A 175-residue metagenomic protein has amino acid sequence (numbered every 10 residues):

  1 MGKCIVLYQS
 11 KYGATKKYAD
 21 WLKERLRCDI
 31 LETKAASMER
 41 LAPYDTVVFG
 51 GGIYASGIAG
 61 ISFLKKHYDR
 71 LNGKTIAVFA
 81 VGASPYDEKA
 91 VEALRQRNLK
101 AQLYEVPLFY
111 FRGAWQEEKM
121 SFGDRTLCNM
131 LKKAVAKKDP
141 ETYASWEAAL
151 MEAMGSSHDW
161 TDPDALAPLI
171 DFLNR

Functional and structural regions predicted by a protein language model:
M1-N72, A167-R175: N-terminal beta1-alpha1-beta2 submodule of the flavodoxin-like/Rossmannoid cofactor-binding fold
D29, S56-R175: FMN-binding flavodoxin-like domain, especially the glycine-rich phosphate-binding loop
